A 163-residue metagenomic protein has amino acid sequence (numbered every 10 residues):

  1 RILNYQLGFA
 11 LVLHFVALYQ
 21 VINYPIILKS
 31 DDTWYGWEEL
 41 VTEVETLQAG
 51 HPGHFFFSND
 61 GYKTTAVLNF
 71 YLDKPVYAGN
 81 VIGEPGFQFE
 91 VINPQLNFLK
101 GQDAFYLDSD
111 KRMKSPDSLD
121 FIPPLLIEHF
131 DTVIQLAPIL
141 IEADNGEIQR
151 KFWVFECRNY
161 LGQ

Functional and structural regions predicted by a protein language model:
I2-G53, G61-Y77, V81-F89, Y106-Q163: Membrane-proximal, lumen/periplasm-facing interface regions of secretory-pathway glyco- and lipid-modifying enzymes
F87-F98: A short, acidic, amphipathic alpha-helical segment used as a generic capping/interface helix at domain edges
G101-D103: Residues that mark the start of a beta-strand
